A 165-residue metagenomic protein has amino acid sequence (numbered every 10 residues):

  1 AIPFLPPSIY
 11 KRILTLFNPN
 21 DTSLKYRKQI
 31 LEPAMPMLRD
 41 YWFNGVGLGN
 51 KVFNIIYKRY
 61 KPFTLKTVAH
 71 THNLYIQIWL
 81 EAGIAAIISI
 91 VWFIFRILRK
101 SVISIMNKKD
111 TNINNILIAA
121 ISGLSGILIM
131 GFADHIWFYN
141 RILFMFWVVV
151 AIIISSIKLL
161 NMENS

Functional and structural regions predicted by a protein language model:
A1-P7, V149: Hydrophobic alpha-helical segments of polytopic membrane proteins
I2, S89-R99, I129-D134, I152-S156: Residue-level signal for alpha-helical transmembrane segments in multi-pass membrane proteins
I9, R96-K109, W137, L159-E163: Juxtamembrane transmembrane-helix termini
F17-E32, D40, N44-A82: Long extracytoplasmic/lumenal interhelical loops at the membrane interface of multi-pass membrane proteins
G49, W79-G83, F138-F146: Membrane-interface micro-motifs in multi-pass membrane enzymes
A82-L128: Hydrophobic transmembrane alpha-helices and their immediate junctions
I118-S165: Transmembrane alpha-helices of multi-pass inner-membrane enzymes
